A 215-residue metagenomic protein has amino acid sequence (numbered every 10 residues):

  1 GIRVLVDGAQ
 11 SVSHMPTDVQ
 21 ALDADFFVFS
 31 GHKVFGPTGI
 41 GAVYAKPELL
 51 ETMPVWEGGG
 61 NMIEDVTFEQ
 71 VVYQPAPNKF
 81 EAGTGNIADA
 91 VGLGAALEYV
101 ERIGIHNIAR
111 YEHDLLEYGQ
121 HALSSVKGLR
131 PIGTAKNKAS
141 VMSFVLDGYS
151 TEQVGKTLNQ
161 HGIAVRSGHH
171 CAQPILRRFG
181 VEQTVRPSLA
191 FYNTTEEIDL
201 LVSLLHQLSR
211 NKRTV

Functional and structural regions predicted by a protein language model:
G1-V215: Pyridoxal 5′-phosphate
